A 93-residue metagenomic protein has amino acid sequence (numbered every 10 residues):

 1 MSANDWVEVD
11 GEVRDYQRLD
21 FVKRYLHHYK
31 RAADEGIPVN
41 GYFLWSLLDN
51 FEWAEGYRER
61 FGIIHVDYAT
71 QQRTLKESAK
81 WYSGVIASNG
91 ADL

Functional and structural regions predicted by a protein language model:
M1-L93: Non-catalytic scaffold segments within catalytic domains of secreted glycoside hydrolases
